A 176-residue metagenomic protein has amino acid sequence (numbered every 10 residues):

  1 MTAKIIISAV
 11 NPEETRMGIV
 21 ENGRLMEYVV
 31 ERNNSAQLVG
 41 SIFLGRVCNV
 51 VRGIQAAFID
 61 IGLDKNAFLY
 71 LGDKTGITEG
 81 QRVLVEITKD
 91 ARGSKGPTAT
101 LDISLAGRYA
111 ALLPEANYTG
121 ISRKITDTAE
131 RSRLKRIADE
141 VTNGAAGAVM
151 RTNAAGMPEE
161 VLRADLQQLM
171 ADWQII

Functional and structural regions predicted by a protein language model:
M1-I176: Single-stranded RNA-binding surfaces
